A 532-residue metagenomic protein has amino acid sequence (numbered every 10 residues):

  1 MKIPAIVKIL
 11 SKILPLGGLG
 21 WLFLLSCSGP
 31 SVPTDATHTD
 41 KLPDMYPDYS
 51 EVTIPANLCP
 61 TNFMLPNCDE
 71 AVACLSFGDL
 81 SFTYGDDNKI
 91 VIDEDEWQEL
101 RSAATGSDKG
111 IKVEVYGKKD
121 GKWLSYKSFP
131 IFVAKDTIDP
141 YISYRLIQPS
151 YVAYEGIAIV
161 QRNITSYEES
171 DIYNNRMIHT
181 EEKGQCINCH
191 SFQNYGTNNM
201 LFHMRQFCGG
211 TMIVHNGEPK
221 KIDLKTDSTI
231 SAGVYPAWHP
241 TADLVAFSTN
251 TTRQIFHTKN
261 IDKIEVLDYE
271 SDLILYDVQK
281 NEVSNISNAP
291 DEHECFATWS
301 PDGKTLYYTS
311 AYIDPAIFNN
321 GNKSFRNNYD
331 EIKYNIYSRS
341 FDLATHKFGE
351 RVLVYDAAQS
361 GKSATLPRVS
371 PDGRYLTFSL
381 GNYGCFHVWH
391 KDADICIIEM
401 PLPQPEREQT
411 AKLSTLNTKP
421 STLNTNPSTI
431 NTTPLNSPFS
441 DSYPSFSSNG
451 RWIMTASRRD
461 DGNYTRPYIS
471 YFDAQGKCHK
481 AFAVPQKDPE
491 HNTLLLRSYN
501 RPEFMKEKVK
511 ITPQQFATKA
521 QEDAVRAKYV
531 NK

Functional and structural regions predicted by a protein language model:
M1-L10: N-terminal secretory signal peptides that target proteins for export/translocation
S11-P15: Ser/Thr/Pro/Gly-rich low-complexity, intrinsically disordered segments
G17-L19: Glycine-biased, low-complexity coil/linker segments
C27-K419, N424-K532: Sequence signature of WD/YWTD-type beta-propeller architectures
